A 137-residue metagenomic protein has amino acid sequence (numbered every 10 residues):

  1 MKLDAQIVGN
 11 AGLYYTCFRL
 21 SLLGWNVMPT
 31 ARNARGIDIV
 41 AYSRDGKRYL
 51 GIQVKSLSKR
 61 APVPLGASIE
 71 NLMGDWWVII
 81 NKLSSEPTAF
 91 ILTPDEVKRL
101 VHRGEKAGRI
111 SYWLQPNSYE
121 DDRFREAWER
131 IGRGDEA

Functional and structural regions predicted by a protein language model:
M1-R35, V40-A137: Mixed-charge (Asp/Glu-Lys/Arg
